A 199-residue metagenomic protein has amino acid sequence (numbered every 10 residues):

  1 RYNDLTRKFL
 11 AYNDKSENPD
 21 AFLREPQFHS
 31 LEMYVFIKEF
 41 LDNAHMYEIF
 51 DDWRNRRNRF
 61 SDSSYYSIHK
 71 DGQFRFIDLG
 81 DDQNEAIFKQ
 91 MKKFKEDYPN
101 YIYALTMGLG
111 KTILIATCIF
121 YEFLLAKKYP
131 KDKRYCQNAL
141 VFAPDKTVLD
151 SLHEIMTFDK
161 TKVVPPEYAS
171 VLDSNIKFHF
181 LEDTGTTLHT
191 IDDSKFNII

Functional and structural regions predicted by a protein language model:
R1-I199: RecA-like P-loop NTPase motor core of helicase/translocase proteins
